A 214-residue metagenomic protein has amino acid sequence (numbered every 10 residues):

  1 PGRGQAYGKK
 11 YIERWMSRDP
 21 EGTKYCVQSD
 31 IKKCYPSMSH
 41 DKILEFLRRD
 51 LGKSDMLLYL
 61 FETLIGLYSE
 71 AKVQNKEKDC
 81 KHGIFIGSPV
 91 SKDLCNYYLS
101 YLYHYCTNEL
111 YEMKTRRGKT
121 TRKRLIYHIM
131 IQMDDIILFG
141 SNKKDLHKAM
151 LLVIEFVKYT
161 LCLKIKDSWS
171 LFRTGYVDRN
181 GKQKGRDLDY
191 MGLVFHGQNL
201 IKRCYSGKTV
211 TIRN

Functional and structural regions predicted by a protein language model:
P1-R14: Well-ordered mid-protein domain cores that form the structural environment of catalytic cofactors
G4, S39, S54, R203-C204: Poly-acidic low-complexity segments
E13-M133, I137-E155, F172-R173, K182 (+1 more regions): Conserved polymerase palm-domain catalytic core
K144-N214: C-terminal polymerase-core module
